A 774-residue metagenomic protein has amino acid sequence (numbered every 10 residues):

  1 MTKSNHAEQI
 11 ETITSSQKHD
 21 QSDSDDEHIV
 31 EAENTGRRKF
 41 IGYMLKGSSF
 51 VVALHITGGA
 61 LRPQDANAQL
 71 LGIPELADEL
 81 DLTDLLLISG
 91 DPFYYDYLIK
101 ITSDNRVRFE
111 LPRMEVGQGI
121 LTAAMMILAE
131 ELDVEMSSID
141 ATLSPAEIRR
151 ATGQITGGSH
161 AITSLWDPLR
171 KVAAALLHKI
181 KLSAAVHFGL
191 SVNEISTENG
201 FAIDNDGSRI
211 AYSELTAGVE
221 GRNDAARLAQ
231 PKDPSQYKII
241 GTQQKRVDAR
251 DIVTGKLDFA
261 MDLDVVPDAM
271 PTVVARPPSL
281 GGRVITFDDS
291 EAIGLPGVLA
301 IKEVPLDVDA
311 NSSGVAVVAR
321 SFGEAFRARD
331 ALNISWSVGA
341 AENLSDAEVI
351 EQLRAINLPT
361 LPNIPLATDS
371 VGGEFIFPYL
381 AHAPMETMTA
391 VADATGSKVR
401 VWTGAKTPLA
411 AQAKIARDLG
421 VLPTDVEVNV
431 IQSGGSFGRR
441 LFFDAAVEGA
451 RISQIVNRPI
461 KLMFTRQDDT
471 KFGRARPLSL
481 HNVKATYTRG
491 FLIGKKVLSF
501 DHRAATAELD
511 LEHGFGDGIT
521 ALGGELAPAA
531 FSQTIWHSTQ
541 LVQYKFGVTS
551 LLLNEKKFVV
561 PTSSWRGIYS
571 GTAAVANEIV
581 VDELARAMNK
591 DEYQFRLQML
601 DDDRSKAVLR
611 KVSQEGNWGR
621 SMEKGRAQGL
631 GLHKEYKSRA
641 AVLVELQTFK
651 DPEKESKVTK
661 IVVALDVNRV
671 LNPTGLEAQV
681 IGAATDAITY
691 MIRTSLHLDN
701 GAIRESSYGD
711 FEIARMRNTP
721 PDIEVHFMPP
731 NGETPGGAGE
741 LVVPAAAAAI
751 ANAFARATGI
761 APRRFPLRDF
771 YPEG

Functional and structural regions predicted by a protein language model:
T2-G58, R62-G774: Cofactor-binding beta-sheet edge motifs in enzyme active sites
